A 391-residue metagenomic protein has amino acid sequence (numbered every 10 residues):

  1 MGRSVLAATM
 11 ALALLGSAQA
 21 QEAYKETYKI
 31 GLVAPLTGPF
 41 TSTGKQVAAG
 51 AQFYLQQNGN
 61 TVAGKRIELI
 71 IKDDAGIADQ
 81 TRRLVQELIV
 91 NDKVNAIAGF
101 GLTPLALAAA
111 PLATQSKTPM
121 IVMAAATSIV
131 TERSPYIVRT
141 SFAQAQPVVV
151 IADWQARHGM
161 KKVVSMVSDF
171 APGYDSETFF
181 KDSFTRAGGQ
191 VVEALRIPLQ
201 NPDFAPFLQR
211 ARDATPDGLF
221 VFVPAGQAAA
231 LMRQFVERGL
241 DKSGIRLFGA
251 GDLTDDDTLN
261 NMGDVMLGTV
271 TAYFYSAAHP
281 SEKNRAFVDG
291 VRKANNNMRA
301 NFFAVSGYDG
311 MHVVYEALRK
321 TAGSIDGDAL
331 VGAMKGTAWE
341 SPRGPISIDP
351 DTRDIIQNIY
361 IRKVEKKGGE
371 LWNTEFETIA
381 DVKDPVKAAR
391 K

Functional and structural regions predicted by a protein language model:
M1-Y28, I89, R390-K391: Short, low-complexity disordered leader/linker segments with a strong preference for bacterial N-terminal type II
A23, T27, S42-V47, Q57 (+4 more regions): Beta-alpha junction/loop-to-helix N-cap segments that form part of ligand/metal-binding clefts
Y24, Y28-G50, Y54, K72-D79 (+5 more regions): Extracytoplasmic "Venus flytrap"
Y28, A338-K391: Solvent-exposed, acidic/polar segments of extracytosolic/periplasmic ligand-binding ectodomains
D74, I121, S128, L199-Q200 (+2 more regions): Venus flytrap/periplasmic-binding-protein-like
R83, T127-I129, P135-R238, A277-A286: Extracellular/periplasmic Venus flytrap/periplasmic-binding protein
L88, D92-G101, I121-M123, V164-V167 (+4 more regions): Periplasmic-binding protein-like
M232-Y308, R319-T321, I325, E365-G368 (+1 more regions): Extracellular/periplasmic periplasmic-binding protein-like sensory domains
